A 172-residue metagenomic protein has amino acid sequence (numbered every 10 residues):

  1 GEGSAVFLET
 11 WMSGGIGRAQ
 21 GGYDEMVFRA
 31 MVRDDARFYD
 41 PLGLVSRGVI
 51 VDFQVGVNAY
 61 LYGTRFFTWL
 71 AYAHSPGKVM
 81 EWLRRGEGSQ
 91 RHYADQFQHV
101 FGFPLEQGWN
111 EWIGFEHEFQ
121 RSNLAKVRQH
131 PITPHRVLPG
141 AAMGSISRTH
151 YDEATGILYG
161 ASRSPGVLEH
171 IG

Functional and structural regions predicted by a protein language model:
G1-P131: Acidic/His/Gly-enriched intrinsically disordered linker/tail segments that often contain short helix/coil "MoRF-like"
G22-Y23, A141, S145, A161 (+1 more regions): Intrinsically disordered, low-complexity regions
V57-N58, R163-P165: Short consensus segments that form the blades of beta-propeller domains, in both extracellular/periplasmic
N123-G144, G172: Multi-bladed beta-propeller domains
D152-A154: Structural WD40 beta-propeller signal
G156-S162: Residue position within the beta-strands of beta-propeller blades
G166-G172: Structural motif
